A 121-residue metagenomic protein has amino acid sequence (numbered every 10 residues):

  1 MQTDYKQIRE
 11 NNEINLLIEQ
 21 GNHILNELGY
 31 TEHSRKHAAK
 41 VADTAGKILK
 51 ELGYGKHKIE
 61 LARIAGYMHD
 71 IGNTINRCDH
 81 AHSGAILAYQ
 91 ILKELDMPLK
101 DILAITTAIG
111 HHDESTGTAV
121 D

Functional and structural regions predicted by a protein language model:
M1-A81, Q90-E94: Acidic/His-rich, divalent-metal-binding segments that scaffold phosphate/diphosphate chemistry
S83, L87, M97, D101-I102: Helix-adjacent hinge/juxtasegments
L87-K93, G117-D121: Short flexible/disordered coil segments
P98-D121: Histidine/acidic-rich helix-loop-helix segments that form or flank divalent-metal centers in metalloenzyme catalytic
